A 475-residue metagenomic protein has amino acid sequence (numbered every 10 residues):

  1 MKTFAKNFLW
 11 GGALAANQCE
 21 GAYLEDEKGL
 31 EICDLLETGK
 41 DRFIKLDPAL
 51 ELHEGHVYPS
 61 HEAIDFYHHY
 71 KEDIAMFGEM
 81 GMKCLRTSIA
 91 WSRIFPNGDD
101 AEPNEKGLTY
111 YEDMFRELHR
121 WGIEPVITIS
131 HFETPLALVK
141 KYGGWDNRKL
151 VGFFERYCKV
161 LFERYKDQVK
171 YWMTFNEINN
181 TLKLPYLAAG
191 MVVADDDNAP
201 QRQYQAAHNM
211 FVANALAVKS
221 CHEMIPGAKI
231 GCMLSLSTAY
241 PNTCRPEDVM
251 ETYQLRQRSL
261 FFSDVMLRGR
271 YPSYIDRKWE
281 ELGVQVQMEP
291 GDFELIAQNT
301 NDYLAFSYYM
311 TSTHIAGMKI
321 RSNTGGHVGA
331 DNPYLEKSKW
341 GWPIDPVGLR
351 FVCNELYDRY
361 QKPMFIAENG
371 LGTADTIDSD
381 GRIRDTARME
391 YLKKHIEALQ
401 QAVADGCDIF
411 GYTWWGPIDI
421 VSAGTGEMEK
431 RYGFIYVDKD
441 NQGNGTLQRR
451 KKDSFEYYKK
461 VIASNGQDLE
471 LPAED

Functional and structural regions predicted by a protein language model:
M1-E54, G78, N97-D99, L108-D475: Active-site region of glycoside hydrolase catalytic domains
G55-H69, G144-K149: Active-site mouth loops of central-metabolism enzymes
E62-G78, P96, G107: Internal amphipathic alpha-helical repeat/solenoid segments
H69-A90, Q298-L304: Catalytic domains of carbohydrate-active enzymes, especially glycoside hydrolases
I89-P103: Glycine-rich, proline-tolerant flexible connector loops at the mouths of alpha/beta enzymes
